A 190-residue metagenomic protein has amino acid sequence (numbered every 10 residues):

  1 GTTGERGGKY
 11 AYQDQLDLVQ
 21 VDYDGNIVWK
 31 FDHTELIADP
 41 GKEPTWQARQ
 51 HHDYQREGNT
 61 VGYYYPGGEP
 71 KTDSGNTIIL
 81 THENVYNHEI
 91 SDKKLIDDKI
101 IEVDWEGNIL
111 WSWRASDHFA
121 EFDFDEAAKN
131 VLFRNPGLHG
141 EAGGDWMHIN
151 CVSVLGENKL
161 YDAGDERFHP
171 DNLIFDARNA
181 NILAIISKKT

Functional and structural regions predicted by a protein language model:
G1-T190: Histidine-/acidic-rich catalytic cores in large beta-rich domains
